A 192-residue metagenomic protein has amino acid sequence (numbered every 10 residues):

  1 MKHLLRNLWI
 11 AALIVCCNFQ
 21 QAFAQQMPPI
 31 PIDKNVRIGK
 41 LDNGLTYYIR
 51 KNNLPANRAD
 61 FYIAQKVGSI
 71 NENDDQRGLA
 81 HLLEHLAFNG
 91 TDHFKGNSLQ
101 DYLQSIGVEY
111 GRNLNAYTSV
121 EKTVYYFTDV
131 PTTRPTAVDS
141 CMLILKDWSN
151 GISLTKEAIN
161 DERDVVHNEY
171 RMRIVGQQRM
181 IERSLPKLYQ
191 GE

Functional and structural regions predicted by a protein language model:
M1-Q25: Bacterial Sec-dependent N-terminal signal peptides
N7-I10, P31, I70: N-terminal hydrophobic alpha-helix used for membrane targeting or insertion
Q25-M27, I49-R50, D101-L103: Intrinsically disordered, low-complexity segments enriched in polar/charged residues with Gly/Pro, especially when
P29-I63: Mature N-terminal segment immediately following signal peptide/propeptide cleavage in secreted/periplasmic
P55-N57, Q65-Q190: Active-site-adjacent, His/Asp/Glu-enriched structural segments that form or flank metal-binding and acid/base networks
